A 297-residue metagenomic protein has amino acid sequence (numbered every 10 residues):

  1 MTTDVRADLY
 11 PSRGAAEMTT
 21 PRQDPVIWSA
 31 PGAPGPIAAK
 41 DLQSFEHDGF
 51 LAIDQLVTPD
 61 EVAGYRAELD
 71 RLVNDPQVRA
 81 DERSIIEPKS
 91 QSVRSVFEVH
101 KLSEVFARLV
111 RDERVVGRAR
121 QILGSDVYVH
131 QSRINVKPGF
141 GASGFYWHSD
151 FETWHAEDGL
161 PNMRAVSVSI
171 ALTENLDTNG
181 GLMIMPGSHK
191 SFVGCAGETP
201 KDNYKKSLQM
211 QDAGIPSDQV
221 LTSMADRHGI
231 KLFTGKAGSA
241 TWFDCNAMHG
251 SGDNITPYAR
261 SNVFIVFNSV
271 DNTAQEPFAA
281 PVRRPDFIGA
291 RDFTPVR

Functional and structural regions predicted by a protein language model:
T2-D48, D54-W147, F151-D158, F278 (+1 more regions): Non-heme Fe(II)-dependent double-stranded beta-helix
S125, A156-N162, I170-G181, G187-H189: Active-site region of the double-stranded beta-helix
S125-S132, S143, R164-I170, G180 (+1 more regions): Generic beta-strand structural signal
V166-I170, P186, Y258-N272: A short hydrophobic beta-strand segment most commonly corresponding to one strand of the jelly-roll/cupin
V168, F243, H249-T256: Short beta-strand His + acidic residue motifs that chelate non-heme Fe in jelly-roll/DSBH and cupin folds
T178-A247: Double-stranded beta-helix
L182, G252-S261, Q275-A279: Short conserved catalytic/interaction loops centered on acidic-Pro-aromatic/His motifs
